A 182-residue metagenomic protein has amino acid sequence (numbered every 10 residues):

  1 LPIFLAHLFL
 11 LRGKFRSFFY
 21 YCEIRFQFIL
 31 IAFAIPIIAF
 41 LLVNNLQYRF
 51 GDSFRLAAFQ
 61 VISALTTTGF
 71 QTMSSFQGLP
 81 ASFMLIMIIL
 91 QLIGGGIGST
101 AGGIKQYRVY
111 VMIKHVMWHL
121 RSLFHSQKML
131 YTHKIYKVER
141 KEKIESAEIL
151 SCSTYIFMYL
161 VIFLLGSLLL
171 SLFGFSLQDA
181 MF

Functional and structural regions predicted by a protein language model:
L1-F182: Membrane-proximal intracellular helices of multi-pass ion channels
